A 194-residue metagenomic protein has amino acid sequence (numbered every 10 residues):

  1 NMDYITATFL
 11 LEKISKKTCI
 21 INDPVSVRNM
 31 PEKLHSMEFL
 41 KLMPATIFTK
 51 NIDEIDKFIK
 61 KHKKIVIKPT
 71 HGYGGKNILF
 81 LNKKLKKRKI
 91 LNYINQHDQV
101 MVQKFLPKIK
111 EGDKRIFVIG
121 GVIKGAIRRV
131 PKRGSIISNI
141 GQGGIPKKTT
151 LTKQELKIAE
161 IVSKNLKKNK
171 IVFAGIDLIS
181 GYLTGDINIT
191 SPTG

Functional and structural regions predicted by a protein language model:
N1, T70-G72, P192: Short glycine-rich anion-binding loops that position phosphate/pyrophosphate groups of nucleotides and phosphorylated
N1-K50, E54: Conserved N-proximal alpha/beta basic substrate-recognition cap immediately N-terminal to, or forming the N-lobe
T18-C19, K41-P44, K63-K64, D98-V100 (+2 more regions): A structural micro-motif
P24-R28, R129-K132, I179-T184: Short glycine-enriched loops at secondary-structure junctions
M30-K33, F58, N77-I78, I187: Short, charged, surface-exposed secondary-structure boundary motifs
P44, G112-K114, I176, G185: Change "...and in nucleic-acid phosphodiester-cleaving endonucleases..." to "...and in nucleic-acid processing enzymes
I52-D53, K60-K64, H71-N169: Phosphate-binding site of ATP-dependent enzymes
T150-G194: ATP-dependent carboxylate activation and anion-phosphoryl transfer catalytic cores that bind Mg-ATP to form
